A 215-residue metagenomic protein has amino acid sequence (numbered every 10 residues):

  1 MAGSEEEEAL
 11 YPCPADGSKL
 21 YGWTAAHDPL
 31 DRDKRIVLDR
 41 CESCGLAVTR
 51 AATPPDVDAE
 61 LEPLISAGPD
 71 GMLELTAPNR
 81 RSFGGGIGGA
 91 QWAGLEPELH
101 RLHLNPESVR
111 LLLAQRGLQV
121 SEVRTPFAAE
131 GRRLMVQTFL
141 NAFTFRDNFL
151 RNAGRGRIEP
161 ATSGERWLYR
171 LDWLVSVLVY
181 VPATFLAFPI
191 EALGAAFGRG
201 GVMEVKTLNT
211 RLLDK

Functional and structural regions predicted by a protein language model:
M1-G71, T125, L150-G156, W173 (+1 more regions): Conserved N-terminal segment of class I S-adenosyl-L-methionine
P12-G22, P106-P126, P182-L186: A SAM-dependent methyltransferase catalytic signature shared across enzymes that methylate proteins
L30, S121-A161: Conserved catalytic loop of SAM-dependent methyltransferase domains
E62-G68, G88-P97, Q137-F143: Short glycine/proline- and charge-enriched loop/turn segments that cap or connect secondary-structure elements
D70-P78: Conserved beta-strand signature within the Rossmann-like core of class I S-adenosyl-L-methionine
P78-H103, E107-A114, A128: Short, glycine-/aromatic-enriched active-site segment of Class I SAM-dependent methyltransferases
G89, F145-R146, L150-E159, E191-V205: Low-complexity, charge- and small-residue-enriched intrinsically disordered regions
R166-M203: A transmembrane-helix-recognition feature enriched in membrane-embedded lipid enzymes and envelope glyco-/phospholipid
